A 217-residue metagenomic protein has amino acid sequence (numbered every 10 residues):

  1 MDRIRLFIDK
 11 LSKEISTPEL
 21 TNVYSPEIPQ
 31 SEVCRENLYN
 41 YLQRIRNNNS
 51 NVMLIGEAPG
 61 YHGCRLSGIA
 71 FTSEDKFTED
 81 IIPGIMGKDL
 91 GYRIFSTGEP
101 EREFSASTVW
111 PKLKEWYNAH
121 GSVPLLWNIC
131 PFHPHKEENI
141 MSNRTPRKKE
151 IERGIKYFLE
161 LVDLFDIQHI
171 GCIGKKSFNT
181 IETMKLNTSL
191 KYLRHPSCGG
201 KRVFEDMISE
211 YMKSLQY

Functional and structural regions predicted by a protein language model:
D2-H169, S177-N179, M184, S214: A polyanion-binding, active-site-adjacent surface
E57-A58, K175, L193-P196: An acidic- and aromatic-residue-enriched active-site/binding cleft used to recognize and process polar
D89, N187-Y217: Short, flexible loop segments at boundaries between secondary-structure elements
